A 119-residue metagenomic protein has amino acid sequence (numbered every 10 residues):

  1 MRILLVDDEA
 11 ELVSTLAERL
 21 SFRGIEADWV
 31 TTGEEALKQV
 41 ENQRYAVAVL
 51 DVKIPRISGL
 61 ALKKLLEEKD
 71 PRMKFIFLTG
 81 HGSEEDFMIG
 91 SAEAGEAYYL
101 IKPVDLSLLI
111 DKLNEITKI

Functional and structural regions predicted by a protein language model:
A10-D28, A94: Two-component/phosphorelay signaling modules centered on CheY-like receiver
V13, P55, S83: The feature encodes the CheY-like receiver
W29-V47: Acidic, metal-coordinating helix/loop segments flanking the phosphotransfer/catalytic sites of two-component signaling
T32, S58-A61: Acidic catalytic/metal-coordinating carboxylates
L60-R72: Short amphipathic alpha-helix used as the core "switch/output" element in two-component signaling
A61, G82-I101: Alpha4 helix (beta4-alpha4-beta5 surface) of REC/receiver domains from two-component response regulators
V104-N114: C-terminal output helix
